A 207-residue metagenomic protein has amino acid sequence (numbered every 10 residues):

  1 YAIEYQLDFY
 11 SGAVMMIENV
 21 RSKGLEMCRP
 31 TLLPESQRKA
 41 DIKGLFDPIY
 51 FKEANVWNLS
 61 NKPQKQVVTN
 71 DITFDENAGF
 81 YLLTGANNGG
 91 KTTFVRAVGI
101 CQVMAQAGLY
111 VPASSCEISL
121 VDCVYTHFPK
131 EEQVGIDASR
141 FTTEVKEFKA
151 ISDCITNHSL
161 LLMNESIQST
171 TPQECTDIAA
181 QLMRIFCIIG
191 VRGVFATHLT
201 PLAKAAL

Functional and structural regions predicted by a protein language model:
Y1-F51: Conserved P-loop NTPase architecture
I42-L207: ATPase nucleotide-binding head domains, primarily ABC-like/P-loop NTPase cores
